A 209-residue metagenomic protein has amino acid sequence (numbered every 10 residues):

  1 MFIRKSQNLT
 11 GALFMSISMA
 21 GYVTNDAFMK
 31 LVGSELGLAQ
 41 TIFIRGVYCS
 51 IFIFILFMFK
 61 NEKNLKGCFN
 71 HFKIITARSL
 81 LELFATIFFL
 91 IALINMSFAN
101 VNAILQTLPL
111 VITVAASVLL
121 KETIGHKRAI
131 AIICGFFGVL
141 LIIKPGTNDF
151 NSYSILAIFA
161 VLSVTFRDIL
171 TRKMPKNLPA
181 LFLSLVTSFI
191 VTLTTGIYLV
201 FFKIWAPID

Functional and structural regions predicted by a protein language model:
M1-A20, S50-A77, H126, L178 (+1 more regions): Membrane-interface interhelical linkers
Q7-G11, F43, G67-H71, V139 (+2 more regions): Juxtamembrane helix-entry segments on the extracytoplasmic side of multipass membrane proteins
M19-T24, F54, S79-I87, P109-V114 (+3 more regions): Hydrophobic/small/kink-forming positions within alpha-helical transmembrane segments of polytopic membrane proteins
A27-K30, L38, I53, D149-A206: Transmembrane alpha-helical segments that form core, pore/gating elements of small-molecule transporters/exporters
S34-Q40, F88-L105, K176-L181: Structural motif at transmembrane-helix junctions in multi-pass transporters
N61-A99: Specific transmembrane alpha-helical segments of multi-pass solute transporters/efflux pumps, especially DMT/EamA
F89-I91, L108-I130: C-terminal transmembrane-helix exit sites in multi-pass transporters
K127-K144: Hydrophobic transmembrane alpha-helices of multi-pass small-molecule transport proteins
